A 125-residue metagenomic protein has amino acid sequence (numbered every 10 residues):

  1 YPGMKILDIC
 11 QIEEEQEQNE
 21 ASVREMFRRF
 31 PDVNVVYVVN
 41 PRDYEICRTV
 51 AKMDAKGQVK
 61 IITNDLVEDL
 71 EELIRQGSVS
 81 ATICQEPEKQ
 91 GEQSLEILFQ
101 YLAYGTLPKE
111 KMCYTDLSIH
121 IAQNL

Functional and structural regions predicted by a protein language model:
Y1, D8, E14, M26 (+3 more regions): Non-catalytic structural scaffold of enzyme domains
Y1-S22, V38-R42, D65-V67, E86-Q90: Hinge/beta->alpha junction and helix N-cap segments in small-molecule ligand-binding domains
Q18-D32: Short, well-structured alpha-helical segments in soluble
R29, G77, Y101-G105: Change "in soluble alpha/beta enzymes" to "in soluble alpha/beta proteins
D32-V33, V79: Local beta-strand N-terminus motif with an aromatic residue
N34-V35, K60: Structural motif
N40-P41, A51-S80: Venus flytrap/periplasmic-binding-protein-like
E86-L125: Hinge/cleft segment of the Venus flytrap/periplasmic-binding protein
